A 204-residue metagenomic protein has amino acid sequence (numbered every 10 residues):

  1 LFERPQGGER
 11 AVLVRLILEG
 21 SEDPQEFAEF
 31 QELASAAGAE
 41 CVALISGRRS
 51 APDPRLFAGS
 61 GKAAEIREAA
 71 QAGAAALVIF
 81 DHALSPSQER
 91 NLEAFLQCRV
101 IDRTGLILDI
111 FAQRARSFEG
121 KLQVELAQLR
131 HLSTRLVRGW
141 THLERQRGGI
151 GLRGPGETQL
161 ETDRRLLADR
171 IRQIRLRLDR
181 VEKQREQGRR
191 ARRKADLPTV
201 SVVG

Functional and structural regions predicted by a protein language model:
L1-D109: N-terminal accessory targeting/assembly segments
F2-A11, G139-G204: Conserved G1/Walker A P-loop phosphate-binding module
V14-L18, A51-R55, L108-A115, G149-R165: Short hinge/gating elements
V78, L129, L167: Conserved hydrophobic/aromatic pocket- or pore-lining residues that grip, position, or stack substrates in active sites
H82-A83, Q123, G154: Conserved residues at beta->alpha junctions
G105-L126: Short alpha-helix plus adjacent loop in nuclease-associated cores
L126, R130-E144: A charged, well-structured terminal subsegment
